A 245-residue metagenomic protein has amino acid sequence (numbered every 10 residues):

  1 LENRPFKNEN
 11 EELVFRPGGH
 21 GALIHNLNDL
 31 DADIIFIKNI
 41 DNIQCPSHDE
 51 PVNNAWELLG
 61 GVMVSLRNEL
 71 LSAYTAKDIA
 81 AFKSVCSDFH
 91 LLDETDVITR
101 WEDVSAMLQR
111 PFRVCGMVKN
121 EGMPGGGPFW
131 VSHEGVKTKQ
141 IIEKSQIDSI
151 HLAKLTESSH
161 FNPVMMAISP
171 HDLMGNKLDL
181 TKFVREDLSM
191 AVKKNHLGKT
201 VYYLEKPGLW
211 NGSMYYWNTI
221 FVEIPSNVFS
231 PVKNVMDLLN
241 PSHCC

Functional and structural regions predicted by a protein language model:
L1-E121, V131, G135-I141, S145-S149 (+1 more regions): Domain-scale recognition of functional cores that engage charged ligands
L1-E2, D49-V52, F129, K144 (+3 more regions): Surface-exposed beta-strand edges and their flanking turn/coil or helix-capping segments
D41-I43, W56-C86, L155-C245: Conserved catalytic alpha/beta cores of large enzymes that bind or transform nucleotide phosphates and polynucleotides
G126-D148, T181-S189, L239-N240: Active/binding-pocket-proximal capping segment
